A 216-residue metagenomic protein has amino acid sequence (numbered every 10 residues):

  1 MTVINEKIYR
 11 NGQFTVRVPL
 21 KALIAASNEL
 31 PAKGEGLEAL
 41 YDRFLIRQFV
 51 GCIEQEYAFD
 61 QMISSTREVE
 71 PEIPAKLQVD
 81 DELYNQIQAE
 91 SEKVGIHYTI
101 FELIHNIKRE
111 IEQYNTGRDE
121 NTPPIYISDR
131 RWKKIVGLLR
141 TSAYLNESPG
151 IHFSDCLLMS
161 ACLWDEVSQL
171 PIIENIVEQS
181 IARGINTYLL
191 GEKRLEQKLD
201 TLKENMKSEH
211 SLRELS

Functional and structural regions predicted by a protein language model:
M1, A26, F44, I104 (+1 more regions): Conserved RecA-like P-loop NTPase ATPase core
M1-E6, S216: Short intrinsically disordered, low-complexity coil segments enriched in acidic
I4-I8, A26, F49, A89 (+3 more regions): A broad detector of the eukaryotic-type serine/threonine protein kinase catalytic domain
I4-Q78: Canonical AAA+ ATPase core
P19, A32-L40, Q55-F59, K76-L83 (+7 more regions): Helical mechanochemical/support elements of P-loop NTPase systems and associated helical scaffolds
Q48-E120, S148-P149: Conserved C-terminal "switch" segment of AAA+ ATPases
G117-I127, T141-S216: C-terminal engagement/docking regions of AAA+ P-loop ATPases
K133-A143: Contiguous, well-ordered alpha-helical segments that form the cores/surfaces of helical PPI scaffolds
